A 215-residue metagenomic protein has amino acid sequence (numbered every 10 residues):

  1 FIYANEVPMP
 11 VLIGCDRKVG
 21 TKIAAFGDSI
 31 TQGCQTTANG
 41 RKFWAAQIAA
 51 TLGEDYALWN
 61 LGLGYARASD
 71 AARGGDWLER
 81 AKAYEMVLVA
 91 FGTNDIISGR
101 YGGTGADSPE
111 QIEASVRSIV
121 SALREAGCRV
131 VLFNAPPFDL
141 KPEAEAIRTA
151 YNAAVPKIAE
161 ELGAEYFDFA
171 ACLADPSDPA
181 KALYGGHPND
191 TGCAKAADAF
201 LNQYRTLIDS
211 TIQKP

Functional and structural regions predicted by a protein language model:
F1-F26, T31-A38, A50, E54 (+5 more regions): N-terminal secretory targeting modules
V7-P8, A46, R73, A114-S118 (+3 more regions): Short, contiguous clusters of charged residues that form electrostatic/catalytic patches at enzyme active sites, used
V19-A25, I30-R117, S121, D139-K141 (+1 more regions): Conserved SGNH/GDSL esterase-like catalytic core that processes O-acyl groups on lipids and polysaccharides
I23-A24, K82, I112, S121 (+4 more regions): A generic structural signal for ordered secondary structure
T36, A135-P215: Catalytic His-Asp segment of secreted/periplasmic serine-dependent ester chemistry enzymes
A57-W59, R129, G163-E165: Conserved beta-strand segments of alpha/beta enzyme cores
A90, F133-N134: Alpha/beta-hydrolase-fold catalytic nucleophile elbow
A126-F133: Charged, glycine-enriched surface loops/patches that mediate electrostatic binding to polyanionic ligands
